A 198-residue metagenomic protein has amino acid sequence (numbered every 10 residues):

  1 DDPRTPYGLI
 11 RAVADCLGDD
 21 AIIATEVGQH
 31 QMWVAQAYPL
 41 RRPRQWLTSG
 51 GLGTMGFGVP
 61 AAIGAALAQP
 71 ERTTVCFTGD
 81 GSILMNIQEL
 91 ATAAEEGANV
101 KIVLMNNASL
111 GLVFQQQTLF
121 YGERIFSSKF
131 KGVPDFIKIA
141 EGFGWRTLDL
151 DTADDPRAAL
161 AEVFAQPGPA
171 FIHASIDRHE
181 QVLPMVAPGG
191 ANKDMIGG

Functional and structural regions predicted by a protein language model:
D1-P60, A65, P184: Active-site diphosphate/adenylate-binding microenvironment
R11, Q88-A91, A161: Alpha-helical segments flanking ligand/cofactor-binding loops in enzyme cores
V13, I23-T25, G64, D80 (+4 more regions): Buried hydrophobic positions in well-ordered alpha/beta secondary-structure cores of metabolic enzymes
Q31-M32, G53-M55, I83-L84, A108-L112 (+1 more regions): Short gly/pro/ser/thr-enriched loop/turn and capping motifs at secondary-structure boundaries
L40-Q45, Q116-R124, A191-K193: Short glycine/proline- and charge-enriched loop/turn segments that cap or connect secondary-structure elements
A68-K131: Conserved thiamine diphosphate
T118-A159: Conserved thiamine diphosphate
A153-P156, L160-G198: Glycine/aspartate-rich loop-and-adjacent alpha/beta segment that forms the canonical ThDP
